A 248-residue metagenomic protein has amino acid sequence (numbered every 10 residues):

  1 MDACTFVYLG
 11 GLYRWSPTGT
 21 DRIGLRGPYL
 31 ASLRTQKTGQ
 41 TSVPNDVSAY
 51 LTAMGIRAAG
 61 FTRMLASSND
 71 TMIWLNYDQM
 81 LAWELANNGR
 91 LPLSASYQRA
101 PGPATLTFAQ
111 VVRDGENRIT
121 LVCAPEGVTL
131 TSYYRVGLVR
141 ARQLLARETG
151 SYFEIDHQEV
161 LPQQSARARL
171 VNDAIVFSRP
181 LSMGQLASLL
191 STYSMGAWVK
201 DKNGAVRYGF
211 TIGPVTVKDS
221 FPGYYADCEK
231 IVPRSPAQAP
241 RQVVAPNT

Functional and structural regions predicted by a protein language model:
M1-L30: Glycine-rich beta-to-alpha active-site loop
M1-V7, T41-S42, V122-V128, C228: Functionally engaged cysteine thiol sites
G10-S16, N45, N69-W74, G102-R118: Short secondary-structure transition/capping segments
L12-Y13, I56, L85, S194: Residue-level marker of positions within ordered structural domains that often coincide with functionally constrained
R14, P44-S48, S220-C228: Charged, low-complexity, helix-prone segments enriched in Lys/Glu/Asp/Gln
G24-Q98: Charged, glycine-interspersed solvent-exposed loop segments at helix/strand-loop junctions that cap or gate access
G89-T248: A generic "folded-domain core" signal
